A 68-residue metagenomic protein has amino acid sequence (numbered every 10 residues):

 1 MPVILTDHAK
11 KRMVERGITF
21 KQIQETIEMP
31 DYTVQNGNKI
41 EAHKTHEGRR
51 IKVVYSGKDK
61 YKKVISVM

Functional and structural regions predicted by a protein language model:
M1-M68: Ribonuclease/tRNase effector modules and their secretory precursors
